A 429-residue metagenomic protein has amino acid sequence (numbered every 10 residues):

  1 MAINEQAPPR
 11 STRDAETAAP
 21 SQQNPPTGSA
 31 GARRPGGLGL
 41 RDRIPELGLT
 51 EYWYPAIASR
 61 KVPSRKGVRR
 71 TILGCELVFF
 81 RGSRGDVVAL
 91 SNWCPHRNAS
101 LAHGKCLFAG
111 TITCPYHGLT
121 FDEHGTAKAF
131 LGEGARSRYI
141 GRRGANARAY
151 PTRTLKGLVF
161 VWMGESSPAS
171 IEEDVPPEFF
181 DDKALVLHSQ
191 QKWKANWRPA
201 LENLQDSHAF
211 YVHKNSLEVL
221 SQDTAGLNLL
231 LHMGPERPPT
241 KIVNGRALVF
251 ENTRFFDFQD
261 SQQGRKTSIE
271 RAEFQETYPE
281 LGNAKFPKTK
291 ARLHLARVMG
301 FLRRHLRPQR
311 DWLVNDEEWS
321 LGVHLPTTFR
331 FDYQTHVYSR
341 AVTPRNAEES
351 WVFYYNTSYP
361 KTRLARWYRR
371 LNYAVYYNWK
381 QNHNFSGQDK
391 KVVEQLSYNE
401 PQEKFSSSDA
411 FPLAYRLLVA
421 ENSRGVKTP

Functional and structural regions predicted by a protein language model:
A2-T27, A32, R41, I57-V186 (+1 more regions): Rieske [2Fe-2S] iron-sulfur-binding domain
N4, P9-R13, D86, S167-P429: C-terminal catalytic domain of Rieske-type non-heme iron oxygenases
L40-E46: Blade/loop signatures of beta-propeller domains
E46-Y52: Short, basic/aromatic beta-hairpin or loop at an interaction surface
T50, N146, R153-L155, H336 (+1 more regions): A short, structural micro-pattern
